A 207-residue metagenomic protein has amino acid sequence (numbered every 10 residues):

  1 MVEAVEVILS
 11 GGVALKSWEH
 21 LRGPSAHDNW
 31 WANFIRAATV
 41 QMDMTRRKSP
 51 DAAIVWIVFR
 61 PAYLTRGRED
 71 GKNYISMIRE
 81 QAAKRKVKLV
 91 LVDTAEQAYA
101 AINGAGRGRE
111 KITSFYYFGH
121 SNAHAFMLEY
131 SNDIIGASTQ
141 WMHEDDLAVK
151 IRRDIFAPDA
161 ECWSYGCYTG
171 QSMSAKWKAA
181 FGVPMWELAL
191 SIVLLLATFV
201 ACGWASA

Functional and structural regions predicted by a protein language model:
V2-A4, P50-I54, G108-I112, A157-E161: A general structural motif
V2-Y99: A domain-level signal for caspase-like cysteine endopeptidase catalytic cores and their zymogen-processing architecture
W18-L21, R66-I75, I102, A125-S131 (+2 more regions): A short acidic (Asp/Glu
R22-H27, R47, G104-R109, D133-G136: Intrinsically disordered, low-complexity coil segments
A38-K48, A100-G108, E144-I155: Short, basic/hydrophobic alpha-helical segments
I112-A197: Catalytic cores of nucleophile-dependent amide-cleaving enzymes
W204-A207: A conserved mid-domain beta-alpha-beta active-site/ligand-binding segment of alpha/beta enzyme cores
